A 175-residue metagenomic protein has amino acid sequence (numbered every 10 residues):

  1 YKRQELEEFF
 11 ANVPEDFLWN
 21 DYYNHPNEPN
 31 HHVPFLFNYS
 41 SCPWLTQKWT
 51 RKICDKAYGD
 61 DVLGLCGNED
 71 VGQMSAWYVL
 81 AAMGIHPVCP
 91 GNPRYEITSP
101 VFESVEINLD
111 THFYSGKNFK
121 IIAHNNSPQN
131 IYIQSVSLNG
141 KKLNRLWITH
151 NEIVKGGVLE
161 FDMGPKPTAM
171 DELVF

Functional and structural regions predicted by a protein language model:
K2-S115, K120, N151, V158: Active-site core of glycosidic bond-cleaving carbohydrate-active enzymes
D16, L109, I122-A123, T168-F175: Short, intrinsically disordered, low-complexity segments enriched in Ser/Thr and Pro
I131-S135: Beta-strand-rich binding/interaction modules
L138-K141: Short strand-turn-strand beta-turns centered on an Asx-Gly dipeptide
N144-T149: Short, solvent-exposed S/T- and G/P-enriched segments that are highly enriched in secreted/extracellular and lumenal
N151-F175: C-terminal beta-strand-rich structural cap/linker in extracellular carbohydrate-active enzymes
